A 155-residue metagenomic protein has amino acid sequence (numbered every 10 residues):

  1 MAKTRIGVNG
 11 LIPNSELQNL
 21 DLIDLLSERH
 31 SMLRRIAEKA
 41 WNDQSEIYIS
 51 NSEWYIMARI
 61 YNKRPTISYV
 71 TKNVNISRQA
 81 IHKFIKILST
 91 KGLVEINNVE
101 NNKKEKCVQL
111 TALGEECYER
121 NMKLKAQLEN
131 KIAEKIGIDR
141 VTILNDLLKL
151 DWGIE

Functional and structural regions predicted by a protein language model:
M1-I47: N-terminal leader segment of winged-helix/HTH proteins
L26, E100-N121: Basic, amphipathic "hinge/linker" alpha-helix immediately C-terminal to the N-terminal HTH DNA-binding motif
R35-A80: N-terminal helix-turn-helix DNA-binding core of bacterial DNA-binding proteins
I47-S52, T111, I136-I138: Short helix-coil-helix linker/hinge
K63-C107: Canonical helix-turn-helix DNA-binding module
K91, Q109, L113, L147-L150 (+1 more regions): Intrinsic-disorder-linked linear interaction elements in eukaryotic regulatory proteins
E119-E155: Terminal interaction helix/tail motif
